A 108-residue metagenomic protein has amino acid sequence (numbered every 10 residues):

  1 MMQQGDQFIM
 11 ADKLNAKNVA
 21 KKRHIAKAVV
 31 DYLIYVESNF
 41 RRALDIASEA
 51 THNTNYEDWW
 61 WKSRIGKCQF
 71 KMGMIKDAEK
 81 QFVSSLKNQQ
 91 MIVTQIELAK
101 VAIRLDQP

Functional and structural regions predicted by a protein language model:
M1-P108: Non-TPR docking regions that flank or precede TPR/alpha-solenoid scaffolds in eukaryotic proteins
